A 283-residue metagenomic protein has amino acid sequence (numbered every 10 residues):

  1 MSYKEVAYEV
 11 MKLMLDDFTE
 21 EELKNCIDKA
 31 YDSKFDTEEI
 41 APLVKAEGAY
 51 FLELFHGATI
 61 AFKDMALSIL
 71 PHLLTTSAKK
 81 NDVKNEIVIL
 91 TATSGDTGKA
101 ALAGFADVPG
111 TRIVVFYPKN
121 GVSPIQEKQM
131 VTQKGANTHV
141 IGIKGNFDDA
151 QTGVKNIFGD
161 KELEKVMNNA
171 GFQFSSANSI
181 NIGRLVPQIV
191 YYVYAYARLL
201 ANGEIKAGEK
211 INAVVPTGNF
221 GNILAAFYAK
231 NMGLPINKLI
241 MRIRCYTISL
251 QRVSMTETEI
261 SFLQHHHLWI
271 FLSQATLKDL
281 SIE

Functional and structural regions predicted by a protein language model:
M1-E283: PLP-dependent amino-acid enzyme catalytic core
